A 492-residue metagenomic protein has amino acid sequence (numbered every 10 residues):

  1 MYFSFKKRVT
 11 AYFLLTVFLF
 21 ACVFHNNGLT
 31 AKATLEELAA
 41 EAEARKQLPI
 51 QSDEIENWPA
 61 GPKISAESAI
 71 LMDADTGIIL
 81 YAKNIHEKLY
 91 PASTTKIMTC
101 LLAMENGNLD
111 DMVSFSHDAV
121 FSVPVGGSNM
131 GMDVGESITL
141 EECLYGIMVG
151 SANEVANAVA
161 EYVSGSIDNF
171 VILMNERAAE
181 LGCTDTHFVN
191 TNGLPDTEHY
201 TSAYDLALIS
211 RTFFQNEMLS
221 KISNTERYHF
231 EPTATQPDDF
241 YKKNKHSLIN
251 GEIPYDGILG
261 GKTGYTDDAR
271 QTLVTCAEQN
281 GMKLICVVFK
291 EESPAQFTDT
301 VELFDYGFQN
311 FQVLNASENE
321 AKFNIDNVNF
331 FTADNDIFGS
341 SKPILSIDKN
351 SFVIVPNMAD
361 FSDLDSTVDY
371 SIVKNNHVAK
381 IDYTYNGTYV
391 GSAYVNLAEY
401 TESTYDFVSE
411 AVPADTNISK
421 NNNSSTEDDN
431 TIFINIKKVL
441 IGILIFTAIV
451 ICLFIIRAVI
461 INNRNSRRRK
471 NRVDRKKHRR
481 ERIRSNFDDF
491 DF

Functional and structural regions predicted by a protein language model:
M1-R8, D429-I436, R467: Short, Lys/Arg-rich N-terminal segment immediately upstream of the first membrane anchor
Y2-F3, G28-Y204, L208-I222: Active-site-adjacent loops and short helices of periplasmic peptidoglycan-processing enzymes
Y2-T30, I441-A458: Sec-dependent N-terminal signal peptides of Gram-positive bacterial secreted proteins and lipoproteins
F18, L38-I50, R457-D474: Charged, low-complexity, intrinsically disordered terminal regions
T30-P62, L71, T76, T401-F433 (+1 more regions): N-terminal, intrinsically disordered, polar/charged segments of Gram-positive cell-envelope systems that serve as
A82, E105, L273, S466-R467: Hydrophobic alpha-helical membrane-insertion segments
C183-T184, P195-Y200, Y204-I443, I456-I460: Domain-terminus/edge residues, biased toward the C-terminal soluble/receptor-binding domains of extracytoplasmic
N462-F492: Cytoplasmic C-terminal tails of single-pass
